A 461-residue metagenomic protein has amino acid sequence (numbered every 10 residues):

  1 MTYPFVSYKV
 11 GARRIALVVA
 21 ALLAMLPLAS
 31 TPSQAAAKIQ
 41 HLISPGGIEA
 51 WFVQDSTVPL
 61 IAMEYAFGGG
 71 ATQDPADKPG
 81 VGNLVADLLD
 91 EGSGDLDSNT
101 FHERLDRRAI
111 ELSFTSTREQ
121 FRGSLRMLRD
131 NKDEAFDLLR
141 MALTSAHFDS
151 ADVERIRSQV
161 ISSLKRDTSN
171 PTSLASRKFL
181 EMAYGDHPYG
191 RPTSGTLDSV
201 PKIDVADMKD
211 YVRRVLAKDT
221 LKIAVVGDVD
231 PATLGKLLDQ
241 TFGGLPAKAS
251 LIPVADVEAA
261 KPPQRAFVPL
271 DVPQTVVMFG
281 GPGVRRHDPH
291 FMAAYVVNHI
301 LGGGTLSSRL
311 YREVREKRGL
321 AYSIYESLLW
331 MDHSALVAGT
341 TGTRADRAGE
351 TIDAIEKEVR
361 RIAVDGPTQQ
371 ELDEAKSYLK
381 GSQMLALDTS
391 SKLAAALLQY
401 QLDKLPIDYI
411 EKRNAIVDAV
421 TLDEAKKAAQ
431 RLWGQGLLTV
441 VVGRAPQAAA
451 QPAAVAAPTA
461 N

Functional and structural regions predicted by a protein language model:
M1-A12: N-terminal secretory signal peptides that target proteins for export/translocation
Y3, A24, T100-S250, F267 (+4 more regions): Charge-rich, well-structured scaffold segments of protease-associated domains
A16-A29: Bacterial N-terminal signal peptides
A29-A35: Sec/Tat signal peptide C-region and signal peptidase I cleavage site
A36-A66: Mature N-terminal segment immediately following signal peptide/propeptide cleavage in secreted/periplasmic
I39, E64-R129, S169, R191-P192 (+1 more regions): M16/MPP (pitrilysin/insulinase) zinc-metallopeptidase core fold and M16-derived inactive scaffolds
D55, E64-A66, S250-S307: His/Glu-based metal-binding/catalytic segments typifying zinc-dependent metallopeptidases
V58-L60, P79, R118-Q120, L216-K218 (+4 more regions): Short, solvent-exposed loop/turn segments at the edges of secondary structure
